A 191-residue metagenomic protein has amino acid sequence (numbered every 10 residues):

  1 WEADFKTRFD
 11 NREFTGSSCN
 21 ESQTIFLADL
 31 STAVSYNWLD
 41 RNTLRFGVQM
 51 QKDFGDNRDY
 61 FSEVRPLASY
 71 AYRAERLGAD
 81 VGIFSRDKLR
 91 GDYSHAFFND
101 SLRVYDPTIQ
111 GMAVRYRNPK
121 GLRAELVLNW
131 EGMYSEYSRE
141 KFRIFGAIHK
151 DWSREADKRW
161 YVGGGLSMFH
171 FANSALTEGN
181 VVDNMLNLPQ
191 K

Functional and structural regions predicted by a protein language model:
W1, D40-F46, R76-D80, K120-L126 (+1 more regions): Repeated loop/turn-to-beta-strand initiation elements of outer-membrane beta-barrel proteins
W1-Y72: Beta-barrel outer-membrane channel/assembly domains of diderm bacteria
T7-E13, V48-F54, A74, I83-K88 (+2 more regions): Transmembrane beta-strands of outer-membrane beta-barrel pores
G16-N20, D53-D56, F97-S101, W130-S135 (+1 more regions): Extracellular loop and loop/strand-boundary signature of outer-membrane beta-barrel proteins
N20-L30, Y60-P66, D106-Q110, S138-I144 (+1 more regions): Residues that define the transmembrane beta-barrel architecture of outer-membrane proteins
L30-Y36, A68-Y72, M112-Y116, G146-K150 (+1 more regions): Residues on the lipid-exposed face of transmembrane beta-strands in outer-membrane beta-barrel proteins
D80-H149, H170: Surface-exposed coil loops of outer-membrane beta-barrel proteins
R123, E131, Y137, F145-K191: Exposed, low-structure sequence patches enriched in small/polar residues
